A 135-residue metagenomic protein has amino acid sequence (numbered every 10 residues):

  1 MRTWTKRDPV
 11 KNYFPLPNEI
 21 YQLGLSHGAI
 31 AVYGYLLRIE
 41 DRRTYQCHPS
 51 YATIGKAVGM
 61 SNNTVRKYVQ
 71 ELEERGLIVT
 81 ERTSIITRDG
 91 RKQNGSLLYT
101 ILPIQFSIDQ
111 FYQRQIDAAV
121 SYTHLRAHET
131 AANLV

Functional and structural regions predicted by a protein language model:
M1-T64, Q70-E71, K92: Short recognition helix of helix-turn-helix/winged-helix DNA-binding domains
P17, L102, T130: Residue-level signal for threonine
N62-Y122: Winged-helix/helix-turn-helix nucleic-acid-interaction surface
T123-T130: Conserved small/polar residues in nucleotide/adenosyl-binding loops
